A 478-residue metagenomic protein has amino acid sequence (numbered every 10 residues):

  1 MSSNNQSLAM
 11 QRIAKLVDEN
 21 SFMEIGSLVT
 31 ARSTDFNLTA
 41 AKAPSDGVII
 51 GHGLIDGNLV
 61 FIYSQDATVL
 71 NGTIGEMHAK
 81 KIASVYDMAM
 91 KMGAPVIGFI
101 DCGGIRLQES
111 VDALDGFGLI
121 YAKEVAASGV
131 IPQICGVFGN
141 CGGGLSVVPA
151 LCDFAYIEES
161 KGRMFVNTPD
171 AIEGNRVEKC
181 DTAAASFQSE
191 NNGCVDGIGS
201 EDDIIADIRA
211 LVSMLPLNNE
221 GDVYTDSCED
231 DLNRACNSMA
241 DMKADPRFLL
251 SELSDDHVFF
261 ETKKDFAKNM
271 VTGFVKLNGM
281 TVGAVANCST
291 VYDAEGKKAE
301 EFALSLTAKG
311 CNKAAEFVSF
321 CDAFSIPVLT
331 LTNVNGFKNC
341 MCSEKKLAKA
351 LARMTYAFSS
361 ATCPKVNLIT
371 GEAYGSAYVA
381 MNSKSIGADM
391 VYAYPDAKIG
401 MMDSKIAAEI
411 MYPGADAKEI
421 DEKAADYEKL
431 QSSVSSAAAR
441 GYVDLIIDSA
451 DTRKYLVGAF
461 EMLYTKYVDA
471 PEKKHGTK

Functional and structural regions predicted by a protein language model:
M1-K478: Ligand-binding clefts of soluble mixed alpha/beta catalytic domains
